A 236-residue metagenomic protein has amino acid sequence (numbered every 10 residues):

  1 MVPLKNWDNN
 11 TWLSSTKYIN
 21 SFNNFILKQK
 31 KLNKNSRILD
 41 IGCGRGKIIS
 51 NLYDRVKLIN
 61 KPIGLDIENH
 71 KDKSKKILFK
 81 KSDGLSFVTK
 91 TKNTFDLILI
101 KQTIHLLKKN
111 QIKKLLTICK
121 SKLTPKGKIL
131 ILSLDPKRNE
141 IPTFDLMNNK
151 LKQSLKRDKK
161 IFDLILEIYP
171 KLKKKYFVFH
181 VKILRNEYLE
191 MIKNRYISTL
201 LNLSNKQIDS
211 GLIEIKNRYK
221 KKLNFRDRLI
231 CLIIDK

Functional and structural regions predicted by a protein language model:
M1-N33, K47, N51: Conserved class I S-adenosyl-L-methionine
L39, G44-F87: Class I SAM-dependent methyltransferase SAM/SAH-binding core
L99: A conserved beta-strand element that flanks and buttresses the S-adenosyl-L-methionine
Q102-L106: Short catalytic micro-motifs in class I SAM-dependent methyltransferases
K113-P125: A short glycine-rich, Lys/Arg-flanked "PGG" loop and its adjoining helix->strand segment in the class I
L130-K156: Conserved class I S-adenosyl-L-methionine
L155-Y169: Short alpha-helix
K173-K236: Conserved Class I S-adenosyl-L-methionine
